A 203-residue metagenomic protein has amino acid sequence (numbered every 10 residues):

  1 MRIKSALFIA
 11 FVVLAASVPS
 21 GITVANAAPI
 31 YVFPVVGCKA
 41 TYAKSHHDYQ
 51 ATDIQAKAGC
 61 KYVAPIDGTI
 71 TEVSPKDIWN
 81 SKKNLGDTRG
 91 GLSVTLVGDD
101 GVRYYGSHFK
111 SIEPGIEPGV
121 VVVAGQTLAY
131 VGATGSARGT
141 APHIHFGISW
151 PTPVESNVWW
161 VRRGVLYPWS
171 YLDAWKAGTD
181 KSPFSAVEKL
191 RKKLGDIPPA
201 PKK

Functional and structural regions predicted by a protein language model:
M1-F8: Bacterial N-terminal signal peptides that target proteins for export
I9-P19: Bacterial N-terminal signal peptides
S20-S93, D99, A124, A133 (+1 more regions): Surface-exposed, glycine-biased beta-strand/turn segments
D48, T52, T88-E117, P151-V154: Active-site region of chymotrypsin-like
Y105, T140-I148: Histidine-centered catalytic micro-motifs
S111-G139: Beta-rich strand-turn-strand
G147-G178: Short peripheral tails and domain-boundary helices/loops at the edges of structured domains
